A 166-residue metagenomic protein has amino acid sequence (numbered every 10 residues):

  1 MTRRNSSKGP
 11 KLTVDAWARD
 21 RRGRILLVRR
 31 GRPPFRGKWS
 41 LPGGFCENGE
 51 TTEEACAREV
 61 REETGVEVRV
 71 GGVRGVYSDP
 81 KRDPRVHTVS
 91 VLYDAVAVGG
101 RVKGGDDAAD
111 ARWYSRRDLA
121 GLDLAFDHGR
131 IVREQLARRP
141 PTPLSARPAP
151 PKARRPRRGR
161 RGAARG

Functional and structural regions predicted by a protein language model:
T2-I25: Conserved N-terminal beta-strand and adjoining loop/helix that marks the start of the Nudix/MutT-like hydrolase domain
S6-P10, K38, D83-V89, A108: A generic structural micro-feature
K11-D15, T88-L92, G129: Short hydrophobic/aromatic beta-strand or adjacent loop that forms the aromatic wall/cage of a ligand/substrate-binding
D20, Y77-R101, Q135: Active-site-adjacent beta-strand/loop module that shapes the phosphate/pyrophosphate-binding cleft
R24-E62, V66: Conserved Nudix-box catalytic region and its N-terminal flanking loop in Nudix hydrolases and closely related
V66-G75: A short coil-to-beta-strand element that immediately follows conserved catalytic motifs
D94, K103-L136: NUDIX/MutT-family hydrolases
G129-G162: Charged phosphate-binding loop/patch that engages nucleotide di/tri-phosphates or the phosphate backbone of nucleic
